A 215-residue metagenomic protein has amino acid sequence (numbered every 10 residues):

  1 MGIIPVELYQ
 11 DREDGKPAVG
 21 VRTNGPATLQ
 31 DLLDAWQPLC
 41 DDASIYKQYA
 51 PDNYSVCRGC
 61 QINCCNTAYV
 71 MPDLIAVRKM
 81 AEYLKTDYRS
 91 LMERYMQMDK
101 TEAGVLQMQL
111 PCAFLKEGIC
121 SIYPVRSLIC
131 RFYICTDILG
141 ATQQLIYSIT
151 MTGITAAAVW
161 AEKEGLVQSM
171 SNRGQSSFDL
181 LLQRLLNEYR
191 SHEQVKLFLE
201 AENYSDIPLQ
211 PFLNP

Functional and structural regions predicted by a protein language model:
M1-P215: Short loop/turn segments that flank or connect secondary-structure elements
